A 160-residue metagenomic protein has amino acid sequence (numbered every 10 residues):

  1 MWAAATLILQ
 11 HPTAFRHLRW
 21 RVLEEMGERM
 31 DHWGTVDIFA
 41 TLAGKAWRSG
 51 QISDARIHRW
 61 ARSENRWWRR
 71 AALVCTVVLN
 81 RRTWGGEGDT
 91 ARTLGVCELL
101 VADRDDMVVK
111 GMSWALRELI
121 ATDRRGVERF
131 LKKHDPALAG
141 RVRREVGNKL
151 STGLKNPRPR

Functional and structural regions predicted by a protein language model:
M1-R160: Alpha-helical scaffold domains
